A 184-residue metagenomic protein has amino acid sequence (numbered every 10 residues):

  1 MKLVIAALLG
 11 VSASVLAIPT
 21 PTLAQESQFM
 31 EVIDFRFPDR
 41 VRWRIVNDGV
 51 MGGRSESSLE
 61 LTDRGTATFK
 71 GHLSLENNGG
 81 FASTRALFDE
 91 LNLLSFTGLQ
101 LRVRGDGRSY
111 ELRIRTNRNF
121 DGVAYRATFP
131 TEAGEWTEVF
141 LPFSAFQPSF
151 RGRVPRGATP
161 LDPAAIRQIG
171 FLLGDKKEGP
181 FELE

Functional and structural regions predicted by a protein language model:
M1-V4: Positively charged n-region of N-terminal signal peptides that target proteins for export
A6-A17: Bacterial N-terminal signal peptides
P19-E184: Beta-rich carbohydrate-recognition modules and glycan-binding surfaces
